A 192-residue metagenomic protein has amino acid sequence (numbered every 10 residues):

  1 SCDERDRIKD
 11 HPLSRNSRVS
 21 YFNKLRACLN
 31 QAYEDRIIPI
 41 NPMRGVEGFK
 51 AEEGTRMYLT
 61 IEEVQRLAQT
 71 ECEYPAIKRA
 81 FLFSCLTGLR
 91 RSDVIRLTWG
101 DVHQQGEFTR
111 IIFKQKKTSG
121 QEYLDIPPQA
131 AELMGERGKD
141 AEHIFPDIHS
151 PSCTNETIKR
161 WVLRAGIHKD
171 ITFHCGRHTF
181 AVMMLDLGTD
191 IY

Functional and structural regions predicted by a protein language model:
S1, R5, H11-Q31, V46 (+2 more regions): Non-catalytic DNA-binding core/recognition domains of DNA-processing enzymes
S1-R5, M43, P146-D147, F173: A Lys/Arg-rich helix-loop hairpin that forms a DNA/phosphate-binding surface
D10-N23, E34-R91, I95, E107 (+2 more regions): Basic, Lys/Arg- and aromatic-enriched nucleic-acid-binding interface segment
N16-S20, P151-S152, H168-G188: Short basic/aromatic active-site micro-motif
L25-Y33, M134-R137, M184, G188: Hydrophobic recognition helices of helix-based DNA-binding modules
R26, E47, Q65-Q69, G135 (+1 more regions): Amphipathic, well-packed alpha-helical segments that form the structural scaffold of globular domains
D101-F108, H168-K169, T189-Y192: Short, polar N-cap/turn motifs at the start of nucleic acid-interacting alpha helices
K116-G135, K139-R160: C-terminal catalytic core of Y-nucleophile DNA break-rejoin enzymes
